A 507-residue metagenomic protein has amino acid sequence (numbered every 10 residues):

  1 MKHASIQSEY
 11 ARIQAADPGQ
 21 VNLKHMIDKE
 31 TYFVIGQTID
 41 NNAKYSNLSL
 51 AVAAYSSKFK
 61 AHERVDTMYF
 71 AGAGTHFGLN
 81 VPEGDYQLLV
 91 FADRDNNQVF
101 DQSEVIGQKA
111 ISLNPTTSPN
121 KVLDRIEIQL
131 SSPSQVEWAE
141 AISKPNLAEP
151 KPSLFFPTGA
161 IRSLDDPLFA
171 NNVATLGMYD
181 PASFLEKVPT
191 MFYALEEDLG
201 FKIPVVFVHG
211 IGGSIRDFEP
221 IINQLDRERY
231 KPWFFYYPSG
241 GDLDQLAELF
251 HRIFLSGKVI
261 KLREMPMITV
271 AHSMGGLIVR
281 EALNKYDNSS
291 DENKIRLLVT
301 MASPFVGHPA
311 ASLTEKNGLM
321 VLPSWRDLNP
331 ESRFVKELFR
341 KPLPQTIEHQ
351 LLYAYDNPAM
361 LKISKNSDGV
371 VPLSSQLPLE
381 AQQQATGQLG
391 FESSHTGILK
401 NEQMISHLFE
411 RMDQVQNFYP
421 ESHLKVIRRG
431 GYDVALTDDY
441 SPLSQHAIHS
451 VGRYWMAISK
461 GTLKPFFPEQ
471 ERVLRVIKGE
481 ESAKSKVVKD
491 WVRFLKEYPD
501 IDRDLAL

Functional and structural regions predicted by a protein language model:
M1-L23: A general sequence property marking short-to-moderate contiguous segments in secreted/outer-membrane adhesion
H3, L23-V205, S214, E219 (+3 more regions): Flexible, membrane-associating and regulatory peripheral segments of lipid-active enzymes
E197-M265: Active-site catalytic motif of lipid deacylating hydrolases and related acyltransferases
P204-V208, W233-F235, T269, L297-M301 (+1 more regions): Structural recognition of the beta-strand scaffold that forms the well-ordered cores of secreted hydrolase catalytic
P220, E281-K285: Active-site signature of alpha/beta-hydrolase-fold catalytic machinery across serine- and Asp/Cys-nucleophile hydrolases
V270-A271, G275-V279, A302: Gly/Ala-rich beta-loop-alpha elbow adjacent to hydrolase catalytic centers
N284-Q416: Helical cap/lid subdomain of alpha/beta-hydrolase-fold lipid enzymes that gates access to the catalytic pocket
N417-L507: Acidic, Ser/Pro/Thr-rich low-complexity regulatory regions and the short amphipathic helical interaction modules they
